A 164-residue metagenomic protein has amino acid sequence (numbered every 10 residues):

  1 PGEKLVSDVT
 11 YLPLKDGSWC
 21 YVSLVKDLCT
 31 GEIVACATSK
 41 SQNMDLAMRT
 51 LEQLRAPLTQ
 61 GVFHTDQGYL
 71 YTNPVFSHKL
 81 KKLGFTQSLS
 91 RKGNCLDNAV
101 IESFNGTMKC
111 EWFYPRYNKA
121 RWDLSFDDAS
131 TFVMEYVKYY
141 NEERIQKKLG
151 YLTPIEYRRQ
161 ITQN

Functional and structural regions predicted by a protein language model:
P1-N164: Charged DNA-binding/catalytic regions of mobile-element recombinases
